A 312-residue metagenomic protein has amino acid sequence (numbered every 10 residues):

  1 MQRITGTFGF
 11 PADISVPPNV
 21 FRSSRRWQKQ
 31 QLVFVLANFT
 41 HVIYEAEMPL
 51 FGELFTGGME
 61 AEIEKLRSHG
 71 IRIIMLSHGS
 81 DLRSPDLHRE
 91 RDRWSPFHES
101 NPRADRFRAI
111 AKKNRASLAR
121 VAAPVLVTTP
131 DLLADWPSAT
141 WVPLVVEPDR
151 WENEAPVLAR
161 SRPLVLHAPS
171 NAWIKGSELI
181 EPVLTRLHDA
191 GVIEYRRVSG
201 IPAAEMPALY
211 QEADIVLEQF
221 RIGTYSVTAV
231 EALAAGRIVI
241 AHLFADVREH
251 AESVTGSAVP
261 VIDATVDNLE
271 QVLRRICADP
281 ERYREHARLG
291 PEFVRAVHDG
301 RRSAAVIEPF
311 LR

Functional and structural regions predicted by a protein language model:
M75-F107, I174, F244, E252-S253: Acceptor-binding helix/loop patch of EC 2.4 sugar-transfer enzymes, predominantly nucleotide-sugar-dependent
P96-E154: Donor nucleotide-sugar binding/catalytic pocket of nucleotide-sugar-dependent glycosyltransferases
T140-K175, E181: Conserved donor-binding/catalytic core segment of Leloir-type glycosyltransferases
D214, A234-G236: A short alpha->beta transition loop at the rim of the catalytic pocket in nucleotide-sugar-dependent
R221: Aromatic "clamp/platform" in nucleotide-sugar-dependent glycosyltransferases that forms part of the donor/acceptor
I238-V247: Short hydrophobic beta-strand element within catalytic cores of glycosyltransferases and related nucleotide-activated
R248-R274: Change "using UDP/GDP/dTDP sugars" to "using nucleotide sugars
A278-P309: A charged, aromatic-enriched C-terminal amphipathic alpha-helix characteristic of glycosyltransferases across folds
